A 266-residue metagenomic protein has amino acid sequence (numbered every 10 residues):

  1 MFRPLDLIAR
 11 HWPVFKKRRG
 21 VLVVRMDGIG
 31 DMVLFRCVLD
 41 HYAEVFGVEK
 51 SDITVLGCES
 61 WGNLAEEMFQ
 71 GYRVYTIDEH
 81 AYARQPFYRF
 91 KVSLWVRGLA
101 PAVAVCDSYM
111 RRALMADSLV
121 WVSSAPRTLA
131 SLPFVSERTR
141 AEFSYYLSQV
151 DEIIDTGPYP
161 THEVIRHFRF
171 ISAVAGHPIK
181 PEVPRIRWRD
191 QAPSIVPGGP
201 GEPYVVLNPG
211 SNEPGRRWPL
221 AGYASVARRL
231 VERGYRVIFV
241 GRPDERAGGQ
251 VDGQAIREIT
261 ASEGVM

Functional and structural regions predicted by a protein language model:
M1-M266: Catalytic machinery of carbohydrate-active enzymes, primarily nucleotide-sugar-dependent glycosyltransferases
